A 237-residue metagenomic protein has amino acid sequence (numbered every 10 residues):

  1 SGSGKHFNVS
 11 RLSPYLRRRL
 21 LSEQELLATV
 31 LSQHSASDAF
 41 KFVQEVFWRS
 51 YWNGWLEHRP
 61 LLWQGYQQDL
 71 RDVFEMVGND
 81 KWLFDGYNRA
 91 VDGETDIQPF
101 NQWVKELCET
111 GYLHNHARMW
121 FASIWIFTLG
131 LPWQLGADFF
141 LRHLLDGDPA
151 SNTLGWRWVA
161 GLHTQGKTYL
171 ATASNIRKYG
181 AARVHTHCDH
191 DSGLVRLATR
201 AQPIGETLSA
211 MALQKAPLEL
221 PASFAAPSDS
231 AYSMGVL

Functional and structural regions predicted by a protein language model:
S1-N115, S123, F127-L237: C-terminal catalytic domain of photolyase/cryptochrome flavoproteins, centering on the FAD-binding pocket
